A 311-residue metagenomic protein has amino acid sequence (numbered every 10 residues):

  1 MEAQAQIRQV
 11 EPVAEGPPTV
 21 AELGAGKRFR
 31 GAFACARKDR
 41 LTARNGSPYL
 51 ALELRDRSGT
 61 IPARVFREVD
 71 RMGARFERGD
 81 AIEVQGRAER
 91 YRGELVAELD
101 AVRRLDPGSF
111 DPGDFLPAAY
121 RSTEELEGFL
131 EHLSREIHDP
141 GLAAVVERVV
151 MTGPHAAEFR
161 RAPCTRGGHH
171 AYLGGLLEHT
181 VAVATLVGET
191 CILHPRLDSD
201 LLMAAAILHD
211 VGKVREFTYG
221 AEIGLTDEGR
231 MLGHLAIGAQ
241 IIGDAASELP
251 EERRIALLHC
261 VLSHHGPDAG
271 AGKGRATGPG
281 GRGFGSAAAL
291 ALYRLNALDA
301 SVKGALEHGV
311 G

Functional and structural regions predicted by a protein language model:
E2-F29: OB-fold nucleic-acid-binding modules
L23-A43: Extended boundary segments
F33, G79, V183, N296: Divalent metal-coordination and catalytic microenvironments
R37-P48, I61-D114: OB-fold single-stranded nucleic acid-binding module
A51-D56, Y219: Short, acidic/hydrophobic/Gly-rich beta-strand patch recurrent on exposed beta strands that often constitutes part
P112-G229, R275: Acidic/His-rich, divalent-metal-binding segments that scaffold phosphate/diphosphate chemistry
E178-H179, G188-H308: Divalent metal-dependent catalytic cores for phosphoryl transfer on phosphate-bearing substrates
